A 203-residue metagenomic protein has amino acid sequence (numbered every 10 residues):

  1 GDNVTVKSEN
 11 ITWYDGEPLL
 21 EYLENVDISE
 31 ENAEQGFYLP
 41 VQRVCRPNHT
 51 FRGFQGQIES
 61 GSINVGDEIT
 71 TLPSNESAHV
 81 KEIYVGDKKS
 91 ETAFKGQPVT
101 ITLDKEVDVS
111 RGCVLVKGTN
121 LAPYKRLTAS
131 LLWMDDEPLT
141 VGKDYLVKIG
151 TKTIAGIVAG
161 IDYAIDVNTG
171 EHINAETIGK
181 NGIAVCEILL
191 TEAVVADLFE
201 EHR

Functional and structural regions predicted by a protein language model:
G1-G36, P40-Q42: Canonical P-loop GTPase G-domain recognition
N48-R203: C-terminal effector/interaction modules appended to NTPase cores
